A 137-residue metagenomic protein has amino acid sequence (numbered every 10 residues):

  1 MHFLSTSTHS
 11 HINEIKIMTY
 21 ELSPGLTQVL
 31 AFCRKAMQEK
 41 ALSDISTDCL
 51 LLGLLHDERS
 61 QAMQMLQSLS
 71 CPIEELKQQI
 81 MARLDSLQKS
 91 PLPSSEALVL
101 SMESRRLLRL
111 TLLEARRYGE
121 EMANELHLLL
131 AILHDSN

Functional and structural regions predicted by a protein language model:
H2-N137: Histone-fold recognition with a strong bias for associated Lys/Arg-rich disordered tails
